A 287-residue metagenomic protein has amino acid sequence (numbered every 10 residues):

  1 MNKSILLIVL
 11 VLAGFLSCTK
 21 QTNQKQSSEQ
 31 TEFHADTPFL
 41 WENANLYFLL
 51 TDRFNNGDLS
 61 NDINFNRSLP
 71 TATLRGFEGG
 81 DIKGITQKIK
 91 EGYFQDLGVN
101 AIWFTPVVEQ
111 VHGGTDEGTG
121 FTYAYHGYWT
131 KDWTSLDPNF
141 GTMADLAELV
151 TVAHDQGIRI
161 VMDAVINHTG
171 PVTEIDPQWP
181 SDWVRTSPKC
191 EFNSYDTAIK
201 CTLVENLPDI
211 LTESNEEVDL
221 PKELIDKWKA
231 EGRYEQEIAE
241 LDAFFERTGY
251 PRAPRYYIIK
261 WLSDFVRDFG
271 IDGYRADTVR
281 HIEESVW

Functional and structural regions predicted by a protein language model:
M1-S4: Positively charged n-region of N-terminal signal peptides that target proteins for export
L7-G14: Bacterial N-terminal signal peptides
G14-F15, I175: Hydrophobic alpha-helical membrane context
F15, N56, Q110-H112, H168-G170 (+2 more regions): Flexible loop/turn segments at secondary-structure boundaries
Q21-G57: Mature N-terminal, pre-catalytic/accessory segment of carbohydrate-active enzymes
Q30, K260-W287: Active-site-proximal helices and loops of the catalytic beta/alpha 8
P38-A44, F54-D264, D268-F269: Substrate-binding/active-site clefts of carbohydrate-active enzymes
